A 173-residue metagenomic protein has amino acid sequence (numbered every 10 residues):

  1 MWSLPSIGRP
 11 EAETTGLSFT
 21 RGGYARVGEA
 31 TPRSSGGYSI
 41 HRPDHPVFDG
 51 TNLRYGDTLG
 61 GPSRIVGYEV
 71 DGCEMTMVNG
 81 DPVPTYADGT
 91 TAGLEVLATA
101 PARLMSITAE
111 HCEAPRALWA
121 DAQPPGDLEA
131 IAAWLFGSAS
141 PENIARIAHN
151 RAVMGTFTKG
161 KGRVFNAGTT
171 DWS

Functional and structural regions predicted by a protein language model:
M1-V66: A glycine-rich, often tryptophan-bearing local segment used as a flexible ligand/cofactor-contacting loop or short
T14-T15, T20, T31, T51 (+8 more regions): Residue-identity detector for threonine
Y55-E95, A100-C112, Q123: Aromatic-lined glycan-binding groove of carbohydrate-active enzymes
T91-S173: Extracellular low-complexity, Gly/Ser/Thr-rich intrinsically disordered linkers and protease-sensitive activation/hinge
